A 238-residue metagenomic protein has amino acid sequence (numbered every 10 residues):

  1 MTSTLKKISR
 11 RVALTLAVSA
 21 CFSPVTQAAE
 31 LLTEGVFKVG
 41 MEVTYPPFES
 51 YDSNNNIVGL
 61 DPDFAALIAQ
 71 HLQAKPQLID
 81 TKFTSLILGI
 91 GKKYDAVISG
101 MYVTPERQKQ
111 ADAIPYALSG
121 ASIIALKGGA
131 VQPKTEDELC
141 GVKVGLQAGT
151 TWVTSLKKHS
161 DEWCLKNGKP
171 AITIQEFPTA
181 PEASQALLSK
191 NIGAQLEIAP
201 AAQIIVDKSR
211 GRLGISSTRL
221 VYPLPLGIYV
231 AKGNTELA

Functional and structural regions predicted by a protein language model:
A29-G100, E176: Extracytoplasmic small-molecule ligand-binding "clamshell" domains of the periplasmic binding protein/Venus flytrap
M41-Y45, I79-T84, K93-T104, L126-K127 (+4 more regions): Beta->alpha turn/N-cap motifs
V43, L118-A125, D207-A238: Periplasmic-binding protein-like
Y51, A65-L72, W152-E176, V206-R210: Ligand-binding cleft/hinge of the Venus flytrap
P62, L78-L88, V131-Q132, P170-Q185 (+1 more regions): Short helix-initiation/N-cap motifs at beta->coil->alpha
D63-H71, G129-A130, E136-T151, P225-A238: Extended ligand-binding regions for polar small-molecule ligands
A66, Q70, K75-E138, T218-V221: Acidic, polar ligand-binding/catalytic clefts
T84-L88, G100-K109, S155-H159, A186-Y222: A ligand-binding cleft/hinge motif common to bilobed small-molecule-binding domains
